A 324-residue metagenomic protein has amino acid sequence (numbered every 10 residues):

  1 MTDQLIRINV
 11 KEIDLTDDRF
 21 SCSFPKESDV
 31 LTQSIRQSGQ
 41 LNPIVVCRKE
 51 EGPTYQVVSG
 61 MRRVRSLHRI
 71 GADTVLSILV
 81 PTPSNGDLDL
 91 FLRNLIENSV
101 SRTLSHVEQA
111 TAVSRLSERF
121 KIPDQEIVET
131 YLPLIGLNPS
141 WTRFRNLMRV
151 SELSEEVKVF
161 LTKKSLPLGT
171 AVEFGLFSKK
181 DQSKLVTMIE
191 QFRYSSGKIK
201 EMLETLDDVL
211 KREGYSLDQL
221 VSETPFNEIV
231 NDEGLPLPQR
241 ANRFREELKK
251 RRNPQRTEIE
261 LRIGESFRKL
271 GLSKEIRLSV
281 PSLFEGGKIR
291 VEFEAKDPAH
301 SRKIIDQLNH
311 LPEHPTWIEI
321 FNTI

Functional and structural regions predicted by a protein language model:
M1-T82, D87-I96, V100: Short, charged/polar connector segments at secondary-structure boundaries
S23, S101, S105, R251 (+1 more regions): Catalytic cores of large soluble enzymes that bind and process phosphate-bearing ligands
R65-K163: Amphipathic, charge-rich alpha-helical segments that serve as recognition/docking helices
D73, G287-I289: Residues at beta-strand starts and edge strands
A110-T111, R115-E118, T130-G286, A299-H300 (+1 more regions): Amphipathic alpha-helical extensions and coiled-coil-like segments
F293: Globin-like tetrapyrrole-binding proteins
I304-I324: Generic C-terminus detector
